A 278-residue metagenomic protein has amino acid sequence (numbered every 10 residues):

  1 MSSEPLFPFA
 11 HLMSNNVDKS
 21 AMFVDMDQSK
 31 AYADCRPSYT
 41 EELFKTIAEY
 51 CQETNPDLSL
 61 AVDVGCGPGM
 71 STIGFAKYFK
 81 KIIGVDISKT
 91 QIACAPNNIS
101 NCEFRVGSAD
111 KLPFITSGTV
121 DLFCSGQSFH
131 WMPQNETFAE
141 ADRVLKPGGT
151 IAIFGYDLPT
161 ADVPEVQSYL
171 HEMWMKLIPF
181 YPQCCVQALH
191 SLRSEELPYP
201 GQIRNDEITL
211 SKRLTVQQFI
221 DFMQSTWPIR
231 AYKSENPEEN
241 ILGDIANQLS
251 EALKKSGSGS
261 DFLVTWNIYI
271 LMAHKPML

Functional and structural regions predicted by a protein language model:
S2-P56: Conserved class I S-adenosyl-L-methionine
L58-L60, G118: Nucleotide donor/acceptor-binding cores
L60-V62, G67-L112: Class I SAM-dependent methyltransferase SAM/SAH-binding core
P113-L122: A short acidic, Gly/Pro-enriched loop at the edge of an enzyme's catalytic core that lines a small-molecule cofactor
S125-G126, Q134: A short beta-strand submotif of the Rossmann-like class I SAM-dependent methyltransferase core that lines
M132-E140: A short, conserved alpha-helix within the catalytic core of class I
D142, K146-L214: Conserved catalytic/acceptor-binding region of the Class I
S191-L278: Conserved Class I S-adenosyl-L-methionine
